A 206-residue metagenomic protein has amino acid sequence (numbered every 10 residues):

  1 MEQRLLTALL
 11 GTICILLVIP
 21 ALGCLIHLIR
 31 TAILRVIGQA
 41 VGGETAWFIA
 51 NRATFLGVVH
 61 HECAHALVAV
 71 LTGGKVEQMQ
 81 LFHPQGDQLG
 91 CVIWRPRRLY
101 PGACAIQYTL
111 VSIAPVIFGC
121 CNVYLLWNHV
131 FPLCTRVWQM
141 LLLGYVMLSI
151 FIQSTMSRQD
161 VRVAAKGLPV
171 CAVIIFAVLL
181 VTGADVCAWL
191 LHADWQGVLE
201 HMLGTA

Functional and structural regions predicted by a protein language model:
Q3-L34, G86-H192, Q196-A206: Metalloprotease/metallohydrolase-associated module, dominated by Zn2+-dependent proteases
I37-Y100: Small-residue-rich helix-interface/hinge motifs
